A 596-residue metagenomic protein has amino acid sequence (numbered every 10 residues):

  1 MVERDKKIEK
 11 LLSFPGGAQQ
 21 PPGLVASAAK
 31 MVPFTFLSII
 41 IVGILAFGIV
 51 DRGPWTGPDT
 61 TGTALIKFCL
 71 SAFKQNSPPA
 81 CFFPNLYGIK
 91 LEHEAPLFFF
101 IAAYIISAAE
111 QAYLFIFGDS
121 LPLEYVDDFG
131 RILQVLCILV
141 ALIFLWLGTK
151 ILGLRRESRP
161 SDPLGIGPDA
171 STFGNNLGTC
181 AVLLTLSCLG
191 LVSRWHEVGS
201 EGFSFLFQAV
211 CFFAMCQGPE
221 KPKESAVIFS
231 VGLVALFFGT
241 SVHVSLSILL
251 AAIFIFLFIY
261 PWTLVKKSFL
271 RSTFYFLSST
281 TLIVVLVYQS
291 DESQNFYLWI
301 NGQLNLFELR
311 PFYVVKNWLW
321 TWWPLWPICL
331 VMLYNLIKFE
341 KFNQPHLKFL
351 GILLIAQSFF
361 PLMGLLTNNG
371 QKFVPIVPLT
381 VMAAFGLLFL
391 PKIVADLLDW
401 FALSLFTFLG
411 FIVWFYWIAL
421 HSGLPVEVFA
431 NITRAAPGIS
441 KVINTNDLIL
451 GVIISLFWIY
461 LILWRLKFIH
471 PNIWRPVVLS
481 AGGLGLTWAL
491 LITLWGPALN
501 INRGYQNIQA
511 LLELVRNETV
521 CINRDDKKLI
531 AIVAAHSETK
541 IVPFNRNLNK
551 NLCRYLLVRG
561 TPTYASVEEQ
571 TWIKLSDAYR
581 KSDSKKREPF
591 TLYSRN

Functional and structural regions predicted by a protein language model:
L11-F34, G218-W299, Q303-N305, F312-V315 (+4 more regions): Membrane-embedded architecture of ER/inner-membrane glycosylation machinery
V50-K67, K74-F83, I89-Y104, A112-Y113 (+1 more regions): Extracytoplasmic catalytic/substrate-binding loops of multi-pass membrane glycan-assembly enzymes
A64, F99, A103, I143-L147 (+5 more regions): Transmembrane alpha-helix boundary and packing residues in multipass membrane permease domains and related
I101-L133: Juxtamembrane segments of multi-pass membrane glycosylation machinery that transfer sugars from lipid-linked donors
F129-D169, V210: Transmembrane-helix motifs of polytopic, lipid-linked glycan transferases
I138, S200-F212, A251-A252, W326 (+1 more regions): Hydrophobic core segments of transmembrane alpha-helices in multi-pass, intramembrane catalytic enzymes
G178-L186: Short helix- or helix-capping micro-motifs that position conserved polar/aromatic residues at function-defining sites
G190-F203, V244: Short acidic/glycine- and proline-prone juxtamembrane loop motifs at membrane-interface regions of multi-pass membrane
